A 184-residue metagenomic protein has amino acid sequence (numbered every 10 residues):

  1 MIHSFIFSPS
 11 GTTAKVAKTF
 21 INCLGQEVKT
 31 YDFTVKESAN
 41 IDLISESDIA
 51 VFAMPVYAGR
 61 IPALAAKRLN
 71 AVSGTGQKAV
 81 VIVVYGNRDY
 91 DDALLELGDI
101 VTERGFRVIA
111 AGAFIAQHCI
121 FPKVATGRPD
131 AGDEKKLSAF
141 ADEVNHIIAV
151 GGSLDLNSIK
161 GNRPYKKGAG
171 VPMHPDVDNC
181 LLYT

Functional and structural regions predicted by a protein language model:
I2-S4, S8-V35, A39-P172: FMN-binding flavodoxin-like domain, especially the glycine-rich phosphate-binding loop
H174-V177: Residues immediately within or flanking Cys/His clusters that coordinate Zn2+ in small zinc-binding modules
C180: Short Cys/His-rich zinc-binding micro-motifs
Y183-T184: Conserved small/polar residues in nucleotide/adenosyl-binding loops
